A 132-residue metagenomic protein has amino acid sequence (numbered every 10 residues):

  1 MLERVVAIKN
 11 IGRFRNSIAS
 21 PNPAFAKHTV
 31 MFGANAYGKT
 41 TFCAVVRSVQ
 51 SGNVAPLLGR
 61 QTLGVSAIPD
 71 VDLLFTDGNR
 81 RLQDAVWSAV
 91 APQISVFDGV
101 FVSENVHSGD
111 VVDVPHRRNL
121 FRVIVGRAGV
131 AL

Functional and structural regions predicted by a protein language model:
M1-L132: N-terminal nucleotide-handling cores and adjacent loading/scaffold lobes of large enzymes and macromolecular assemblies
